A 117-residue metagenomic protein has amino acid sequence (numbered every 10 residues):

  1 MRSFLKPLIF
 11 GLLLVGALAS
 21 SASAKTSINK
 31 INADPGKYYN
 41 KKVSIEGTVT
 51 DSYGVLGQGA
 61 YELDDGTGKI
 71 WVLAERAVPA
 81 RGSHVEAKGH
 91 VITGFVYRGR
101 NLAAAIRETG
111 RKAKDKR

Functional and structural regions predicted by a protein language model:
M1-I9: Bacterial N-terminal signal peptides that target proteins for export
F4, S20-R117: OB-fold and OB-like single-stranded nucleic-acid-recognition modules and their adjacent interaction interfaces
I9-A17: Bacterial N-terminal signal peptides
